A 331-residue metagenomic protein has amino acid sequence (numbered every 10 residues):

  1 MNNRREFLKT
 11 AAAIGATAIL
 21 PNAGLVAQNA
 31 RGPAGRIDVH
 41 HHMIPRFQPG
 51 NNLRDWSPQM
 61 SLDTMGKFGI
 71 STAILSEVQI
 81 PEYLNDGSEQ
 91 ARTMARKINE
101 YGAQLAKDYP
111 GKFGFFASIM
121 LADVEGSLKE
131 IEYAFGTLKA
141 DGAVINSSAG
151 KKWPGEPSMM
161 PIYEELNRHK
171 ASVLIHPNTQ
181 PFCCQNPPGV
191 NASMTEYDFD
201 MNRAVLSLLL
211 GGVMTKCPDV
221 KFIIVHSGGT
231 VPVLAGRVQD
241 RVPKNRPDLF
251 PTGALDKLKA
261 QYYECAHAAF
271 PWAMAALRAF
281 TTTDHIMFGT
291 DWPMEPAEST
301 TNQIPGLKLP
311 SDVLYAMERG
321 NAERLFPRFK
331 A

Functional and structural regions predicted by a protein language model:
N2-G35, V39, Q48-T72, E100-K107 (+6 more regions): Mid-to-C-terminal alpha-helical segments outside catalytic/metal-binding sites
P33, H42-W56, I74, E82-R92 (+2 more regions): Active-site gating loops and adjacent loop-to-helix segments of metal-dependent hydrolytic enzymes
I37-H41, A73-L75, F115-A117, A143-I145 (+4 more regions): Hydrophobic faces of well-ordered beta-strands that scaffold small-molecule active sites in alpha/beta enzyme cores
I44-R46, P81-Y83, A122-D123, K151 (+4 more regions): Active-site environment of divalent metal-dependent phosphoester hydrolases
E77-V205: Active-site gating/metal-coordination segments in enzymes
K107-G111, C217, N245-D248, K308-D312: Short helix-capping segments at alpha-helix termini
P110-G111, P161, P218-D219, T282 (+1 more regions): Proline-centered flexible-loop/turn and helix-kink motifs
G212, P218-D256: Aromatic-lined glycan-binding groove of carbohydrate-active enzymes
